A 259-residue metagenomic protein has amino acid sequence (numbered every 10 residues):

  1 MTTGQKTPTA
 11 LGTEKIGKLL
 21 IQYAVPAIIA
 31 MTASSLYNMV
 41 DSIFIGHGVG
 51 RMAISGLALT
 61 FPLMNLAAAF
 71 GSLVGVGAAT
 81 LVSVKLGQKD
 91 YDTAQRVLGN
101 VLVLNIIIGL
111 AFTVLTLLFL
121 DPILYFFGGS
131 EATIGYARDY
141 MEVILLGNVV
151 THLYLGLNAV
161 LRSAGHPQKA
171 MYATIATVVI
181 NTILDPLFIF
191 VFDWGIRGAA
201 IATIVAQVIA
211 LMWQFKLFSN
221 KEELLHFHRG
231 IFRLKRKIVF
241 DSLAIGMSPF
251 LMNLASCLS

Functional and structural regions predicted by a protein language model:
M1-A24, V82-V149, V191-G246: Short alpha-helical transmembrane segments in multi-pass integral membrane proteins
A27, M31, I43, T80 (+8 more regions): Transmembrane alpha-helix boundary and packing residues in multipass membrane permease domains and related
I28-T80, I144-T151, F240-S259: Transmembrane helix-bundle signature of multi-pass secondary active exporters and lipid flippases
L36-M39, G48-R51, K85-Q88, S163-A164 (+2 more regions): Helix-loop interface residues and adjacent transmembrane-helix termini in multi-pass membrane transporters, primarily
I54-V114, T151-A170: Small-residue-rich hydrophobic transmembrane alpha-helices
L66-A69, N181-P186, L211-F215: Hydrophobic transmembrane alpha-helices of multi-pass small-molecule transporters
L73, V114, V178-V179, V208: Hydrophobic/small/kink-forming positions within alpha-helical transmembrane segments of polytopic membrane proteins
N105, V160-I183, I201-I204: Alpha-helical transmembrane segments of multi-pass membrane transporters/permeases
